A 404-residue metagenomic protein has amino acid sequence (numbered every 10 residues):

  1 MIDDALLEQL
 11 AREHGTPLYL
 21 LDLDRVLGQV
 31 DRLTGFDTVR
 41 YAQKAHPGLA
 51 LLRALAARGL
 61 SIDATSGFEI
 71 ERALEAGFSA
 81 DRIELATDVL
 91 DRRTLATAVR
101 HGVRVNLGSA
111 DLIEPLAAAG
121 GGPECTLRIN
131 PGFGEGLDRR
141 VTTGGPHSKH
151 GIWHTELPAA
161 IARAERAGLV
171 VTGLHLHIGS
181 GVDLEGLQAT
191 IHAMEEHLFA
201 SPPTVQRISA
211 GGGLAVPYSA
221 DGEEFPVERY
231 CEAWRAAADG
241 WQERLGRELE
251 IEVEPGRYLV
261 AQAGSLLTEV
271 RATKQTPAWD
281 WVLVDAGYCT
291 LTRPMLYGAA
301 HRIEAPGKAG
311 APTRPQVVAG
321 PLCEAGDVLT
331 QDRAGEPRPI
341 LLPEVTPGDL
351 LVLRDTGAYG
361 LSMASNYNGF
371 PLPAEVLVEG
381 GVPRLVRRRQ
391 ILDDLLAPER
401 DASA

Functional and structural regions predicted by a protein language model:
M1-P123, H147, R166-V170, P203 (+3 more regions): A charged N-terminal "starter" segment
L6, D22-R25, Q29, P47-L51 (+16 more regions): General structural feature for long, well-ordered alpha-helical segments within catalytic domains of soluble enzymes
D24, A42-G48, T65-F68, D88-L90 (+9 more regions): Active-site beta-loop-alpha junctions enriched in small/polar residues
L52, E75, L95-T97, A117-A119 (+7 more regions): Short acidic, glycine/serine/threonine-rich loops at helix termini
S61, E84, N106, T126-R128 (+8 more regions): Structured core elements
A119-G121, E196-V205, R229-E232, A236 (+1 more regions): Acidic/histidine-enriched ion/cofactor-binding microenvironments in catalytic or ligand-binding pockets
P131-K274, N368-F370, E379: Active-site loop/helix belt of alpha/beta enzymes
E248-A404: Charged (often Lys/Glu-rich) extended helix/loop segments that serve as interaction or gating elements
